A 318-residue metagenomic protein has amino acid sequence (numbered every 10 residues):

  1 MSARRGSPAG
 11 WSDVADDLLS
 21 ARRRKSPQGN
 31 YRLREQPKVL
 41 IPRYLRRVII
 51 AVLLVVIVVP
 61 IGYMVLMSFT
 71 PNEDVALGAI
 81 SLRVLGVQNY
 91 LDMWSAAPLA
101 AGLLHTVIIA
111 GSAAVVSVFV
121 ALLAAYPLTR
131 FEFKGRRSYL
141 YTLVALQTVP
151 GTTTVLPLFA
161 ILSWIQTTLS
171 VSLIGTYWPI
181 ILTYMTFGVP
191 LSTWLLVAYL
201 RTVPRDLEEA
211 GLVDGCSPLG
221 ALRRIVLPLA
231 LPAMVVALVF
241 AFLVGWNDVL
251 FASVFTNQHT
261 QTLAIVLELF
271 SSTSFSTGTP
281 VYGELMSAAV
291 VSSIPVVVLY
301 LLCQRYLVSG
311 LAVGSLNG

Functional and structural regions predicted by a protein language model:
S2-V39: Short, Lys/Arg-rich, polar N-terminal cytosolic tail immediately upstream of the first transmembrane signal-anchor
P42-G318: A structural signal for multi-pass alpha-helical bundles of membrane permease subunits that mediate small-molecule
